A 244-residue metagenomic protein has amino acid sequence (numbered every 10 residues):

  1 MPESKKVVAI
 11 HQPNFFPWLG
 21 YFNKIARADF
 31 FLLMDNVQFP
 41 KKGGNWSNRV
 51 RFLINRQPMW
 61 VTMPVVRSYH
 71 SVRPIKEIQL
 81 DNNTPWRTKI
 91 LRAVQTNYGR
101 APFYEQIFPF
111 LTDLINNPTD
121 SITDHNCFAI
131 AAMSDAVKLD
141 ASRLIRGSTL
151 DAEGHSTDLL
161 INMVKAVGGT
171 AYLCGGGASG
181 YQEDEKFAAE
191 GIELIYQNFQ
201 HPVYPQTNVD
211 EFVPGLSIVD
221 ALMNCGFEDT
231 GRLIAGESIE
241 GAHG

Functional and structural regions predicted by a protein language model:
M1-G244: Residues lining hydrophobic/aromatic ligand-binding pockets adjacent to catalytic sites
